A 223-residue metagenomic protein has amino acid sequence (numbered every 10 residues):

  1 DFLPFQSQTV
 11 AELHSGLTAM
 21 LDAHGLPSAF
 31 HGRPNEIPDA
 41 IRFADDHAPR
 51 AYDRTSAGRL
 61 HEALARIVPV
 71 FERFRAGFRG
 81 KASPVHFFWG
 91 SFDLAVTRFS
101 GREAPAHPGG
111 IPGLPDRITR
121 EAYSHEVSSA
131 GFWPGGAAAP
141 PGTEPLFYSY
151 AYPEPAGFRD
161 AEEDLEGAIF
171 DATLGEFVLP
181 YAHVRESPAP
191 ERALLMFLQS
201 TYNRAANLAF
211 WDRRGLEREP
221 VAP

Functional and structural regions predicted by a protein language model:
D1, Q6-T9, P155-A156, H183-P188: A generic structural motif
L3-G58: Long, hydrophobic, well-ordered secondary-structure blocks that form the structural core and pocket-lining surfaces
T9-G16, R59, A63-R66, A193 (+1 more regions): Short amphipathic alpha-helical segments
A23, S28-F30, R50, R54 (+1 more regions): Short loop/turn segments that flank or connect secondary-structure elements
A23-I37, A76-G90, N207-P223: Short glycine-rich, low-complexity/disordered patches
D45-G136: Aromatic/basic-lined ligand-recognition segments that form π-stacking hydrophobic pockets flanked by Lys/Arg to engage
H125-P180: Low-complexity, glycine/alanine/valine/leucine- and proline-rich hydrophobic stretches
A168-P223: TerminUS-proximal long segments
